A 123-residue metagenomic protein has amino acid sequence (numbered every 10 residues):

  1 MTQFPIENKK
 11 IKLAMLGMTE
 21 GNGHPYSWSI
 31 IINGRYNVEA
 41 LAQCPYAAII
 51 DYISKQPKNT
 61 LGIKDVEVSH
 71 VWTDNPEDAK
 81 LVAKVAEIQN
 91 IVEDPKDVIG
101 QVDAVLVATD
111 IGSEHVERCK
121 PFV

Functional and structural regions predicted by a protein language model:
T2-F122: N-terminal glycine-/serine-/threonine-rich beta1-alpha1-beta2 phosphate-ribose binding loop of Rossmann-like
